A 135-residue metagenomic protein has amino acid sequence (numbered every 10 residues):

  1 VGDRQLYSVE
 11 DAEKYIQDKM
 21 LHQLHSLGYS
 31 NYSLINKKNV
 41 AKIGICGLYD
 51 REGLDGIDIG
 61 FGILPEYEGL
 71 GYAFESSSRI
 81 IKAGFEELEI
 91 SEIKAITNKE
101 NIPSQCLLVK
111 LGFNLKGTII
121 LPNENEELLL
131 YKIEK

Functional and structural regions predicted by a protein language model:
V1-K19: Conserved GNAT-fold acetyl-CoA-binding loop/helix
G2-D3, L27, G62: Short strand-loop junctions, especially beta-strand C-caps/beta-turns that link beta-sheets to coils or alpha-helices
D3, D18-Q23, Y49-G53: Charged, low-complexity, helix/coiled-coil-prone segments
R4-Q5, H22, P65, G117: Flexible, active-site-adjacent loop/turn segments at secondary-structure boundaries
L6, E10, H25-G28, G53 (+1 more regions): Non-catalytic, surface-exposed connector residues within folded enzymatic/regulatory domains
M20-S33: A short helix-loop-beta-strand connector motif used in the catalytic cores of GNAT acetyltransferases and, in some
N31-K135: Acyl-donor (CoA/ACP) binding surface of acyl/acetyltransferases
